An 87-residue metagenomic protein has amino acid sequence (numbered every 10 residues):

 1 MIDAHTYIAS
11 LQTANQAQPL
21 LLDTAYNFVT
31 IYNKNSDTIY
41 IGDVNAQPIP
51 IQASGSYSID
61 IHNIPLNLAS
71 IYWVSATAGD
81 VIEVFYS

Functional and structural regions predicted by a protein language model:
I2-D3, A78-S87: A short, polar beta-strand/turn micro-motif
I2-T24: Surface-exposed ligand/attachment interfaces on beta-rich extracellular proteins
L11, A46-Y57: Tight coil/turn sites that cap or link beta-strands
L20-L21, A53-L68: Beta-sandwich interaction modules
D23-K34: Forkhead-associated
N27-V29, N63-D80: Noncatalytic modules at the cell exterior or secretory-pathway interfaces, chiefly beta-strand-rich lectin/adhesion
Y32-P50, E83-Y86: Short, surface-exposed beta-strand/strand-loop-strand elements in extracellular ectodomains
